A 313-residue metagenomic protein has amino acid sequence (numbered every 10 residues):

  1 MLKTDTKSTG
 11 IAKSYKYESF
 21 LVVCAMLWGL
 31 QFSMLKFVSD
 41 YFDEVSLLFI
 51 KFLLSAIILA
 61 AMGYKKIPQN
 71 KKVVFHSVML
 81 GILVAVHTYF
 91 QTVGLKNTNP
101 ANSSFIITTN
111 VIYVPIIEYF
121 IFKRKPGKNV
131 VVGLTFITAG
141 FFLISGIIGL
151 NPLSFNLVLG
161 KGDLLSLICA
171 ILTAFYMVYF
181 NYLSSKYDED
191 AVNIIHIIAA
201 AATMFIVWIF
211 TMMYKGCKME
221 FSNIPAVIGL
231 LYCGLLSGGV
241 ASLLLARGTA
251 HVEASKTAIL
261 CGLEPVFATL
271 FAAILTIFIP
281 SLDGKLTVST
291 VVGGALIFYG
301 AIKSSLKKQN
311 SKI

Functional and structural regions predicted by a protein language model:
L2-K7, F52, N129, A226 (+1 more regions): C-terminal-most transmembrane helix of multi-pass membrane proteins
L2-S46, I82, F90, S154-Y182: Glycine-/small-residue-enriched transmembrane alpha-helix faces in small-molecule transporters and effluxers
K13-Y17, Y41-V45, F49, Q69-V74 (+3 more regions): Juxtamembrane helix-entry segments on the extracytoplasmic side of multipass membrane proteins
L27, Q31-F32, A60-I107, L143 (+1 more regions): Specific transmembrane alpha-helical segments of multi-pass solute transporters/efflux pumps, especially DMT/EamA
V38, L47, G94, N99 (+7 more regions): Hydrophobic/aromatic residues within transmembrane alpha-helices of multi-pass small-molecule transporters
L48-I50, Y89, S103-T109, Y179-A202 (+1 more regions): Helix-helix packing/entry segments at the starts of transmembrane helices
A56-L59, V114-F120, P152-K215, L230 (+1 more regions): Transmembrane alpha-helical segments that form core, pore/gating elements of small-molecule transporters/exporters
K71-F75, S104-I107, K123-L143, L159-D163 (+1 more regions): Loop-to-transmembrane alpha-helix entry segments
